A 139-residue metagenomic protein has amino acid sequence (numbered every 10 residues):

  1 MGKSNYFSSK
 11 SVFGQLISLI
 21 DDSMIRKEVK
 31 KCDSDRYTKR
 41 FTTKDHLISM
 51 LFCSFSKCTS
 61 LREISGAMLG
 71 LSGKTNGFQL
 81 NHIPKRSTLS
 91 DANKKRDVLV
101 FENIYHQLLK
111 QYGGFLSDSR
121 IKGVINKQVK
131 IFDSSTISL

Functional and structural regions predicted by a protein language model:
M1-L139: Short alpha-helical elements
